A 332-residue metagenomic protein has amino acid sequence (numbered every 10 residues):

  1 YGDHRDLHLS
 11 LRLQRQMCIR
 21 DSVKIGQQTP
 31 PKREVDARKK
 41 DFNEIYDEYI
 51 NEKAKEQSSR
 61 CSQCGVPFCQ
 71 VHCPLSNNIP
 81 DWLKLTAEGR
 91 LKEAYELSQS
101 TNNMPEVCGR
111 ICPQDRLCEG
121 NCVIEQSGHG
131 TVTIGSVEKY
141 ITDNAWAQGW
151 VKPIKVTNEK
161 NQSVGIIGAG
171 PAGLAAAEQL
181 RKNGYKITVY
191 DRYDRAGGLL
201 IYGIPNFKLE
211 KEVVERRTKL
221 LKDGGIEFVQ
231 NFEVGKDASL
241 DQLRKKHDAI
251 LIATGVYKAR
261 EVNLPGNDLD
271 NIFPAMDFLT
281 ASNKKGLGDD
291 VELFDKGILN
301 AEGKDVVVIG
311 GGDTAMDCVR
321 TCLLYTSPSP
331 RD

Functional and structural regions predicted by a protein language model:
G2-D6, W150-I154, V214, K236-S239 (+1 more regions): A generic local structural motif
G2-H8, L13-D21, Y325-D332: Conserved small/polar residues in nucleotide/adenosyl-binding loops
Q16, R20-S163, K211, I250-T280 (+1 more regions): Ferredoxin-type iron-sulfur electron-transfer modules and their immediate structural context
A37, G197-Y202: Gly-rich Lys/Arg/Thr-decorated short loops/hinges at beta-loop-alpha junctions or inter-strand turns that position
Q57, H72, L85, Y140 (+7 more regions): Generic, well-ordered alpha-helical scaffold segments in large soluble proteins
V66, I166-Y190, V229-S239, R244 (+3 more regions): Rossmann-like dinucleotide/flavin-binding elements
Y95-N102, V137, L200-D248: N-terminal Rossmann-like dinucleotide/flavin-binding domain of flavoprotein oxidoreductases that bind FAD/FMN
Y193: Residues in the short beta-alpha loop(s) of Rossmann-like NAD(P)-binding domains
